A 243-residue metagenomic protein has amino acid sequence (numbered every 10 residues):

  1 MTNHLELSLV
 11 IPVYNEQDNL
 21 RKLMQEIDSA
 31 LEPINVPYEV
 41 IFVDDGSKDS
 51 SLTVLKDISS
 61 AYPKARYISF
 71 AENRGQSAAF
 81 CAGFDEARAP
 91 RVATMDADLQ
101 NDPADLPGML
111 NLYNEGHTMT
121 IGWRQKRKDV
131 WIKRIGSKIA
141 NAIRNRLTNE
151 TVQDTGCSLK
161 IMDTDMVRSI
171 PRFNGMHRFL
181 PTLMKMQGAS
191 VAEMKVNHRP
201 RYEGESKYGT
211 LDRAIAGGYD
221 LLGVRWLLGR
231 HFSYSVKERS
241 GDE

Functional and structural regions predicted by a protein language model:
M1-D129, D165, K185, V191-M194 (+1 more regions): Structured catalytic core of nucleotide-sugar glycosyltransferases
M1-L5, N149, F173-E243: Hydrophobic helical membrane-anchoring modules
K22, S50, G108, R134-K138 (+3 more regions): Generic alpha-helical secondary structure signal
D57, N145-R146, S169, M186: Transmembrane helix-loop junction
N73, S169, F173-M176: Membrane-interface junctions
D85, K133, K160, H177-R178: Residues that recognize and position ribonucleotide moieties
N114-R168, Y219-L222, W226: Short, flexible, basic/aromatic active-site loop/helix in glycosyltransferases
